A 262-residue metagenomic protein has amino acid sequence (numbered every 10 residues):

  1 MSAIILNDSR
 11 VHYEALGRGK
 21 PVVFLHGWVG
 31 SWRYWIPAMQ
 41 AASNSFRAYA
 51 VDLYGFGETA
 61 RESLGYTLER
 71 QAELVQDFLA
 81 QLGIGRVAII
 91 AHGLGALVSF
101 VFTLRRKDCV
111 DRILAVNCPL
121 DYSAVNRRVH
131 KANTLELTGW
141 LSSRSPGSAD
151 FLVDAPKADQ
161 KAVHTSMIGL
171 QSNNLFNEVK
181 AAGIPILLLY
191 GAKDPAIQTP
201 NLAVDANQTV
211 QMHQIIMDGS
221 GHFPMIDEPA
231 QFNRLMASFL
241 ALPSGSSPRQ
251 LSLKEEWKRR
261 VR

Functional and structural regions predicted by a protein language model:
M1-R10: N-terminal cap/lid segment of alpha/beta-hydrolase-fold proteins
S9-A60: Conserved HGGG/HGGXW glycine-rich cap/lid loop of the alpha/beta-hydrolase fold
L16, Q40, Y49-I90, R234: Active-site loop/oxyanion-hole signature of alpha/beta-hydrolase fold enzymes
H26-W28, V87, A91-G93: Conserved alpha/beta-hydrolase "nucleophile elbow" surrounding the catalytic nucleophile
L97-R105, C109-L141: Flexible "cap/lid" loop of the alpha/beta hydrolase fold
A149-N177, K193: Hydrophobic, aromatic-rich cap/lid helix
I186-S220, I226, Q231-R234: Conserved loop-alpha-helix segment in the C-terminal half of the alpha/beta-hydrolase fold that carries the catalytic
I216-R262: Catalytic active-site module of serine/aspartate enzymes centered on a nucleophile-bearing elbow/loop
